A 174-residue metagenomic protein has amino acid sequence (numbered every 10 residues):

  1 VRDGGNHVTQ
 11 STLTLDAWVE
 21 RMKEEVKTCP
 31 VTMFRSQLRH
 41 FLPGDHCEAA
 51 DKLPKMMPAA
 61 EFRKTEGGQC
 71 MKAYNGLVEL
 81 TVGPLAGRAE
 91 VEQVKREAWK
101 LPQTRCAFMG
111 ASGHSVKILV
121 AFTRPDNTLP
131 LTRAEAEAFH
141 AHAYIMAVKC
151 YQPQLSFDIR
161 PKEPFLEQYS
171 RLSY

Functional and structural regions predicted by a protein language model:
V1-H114, F122-H140: Signature for HUH/AEP ssDNA processing cores
M109-V116, P164-Y169: Short Gly/Ser/Thr- and Asp/Glu-enriched loop/turn motifs at secondary-structure junctions
P125, L131, V148-Y174: Catalytic "initiation/cleavage/transfer" segments centered on a nucleophilic residue and adjacent nucleic-acid-engaging
